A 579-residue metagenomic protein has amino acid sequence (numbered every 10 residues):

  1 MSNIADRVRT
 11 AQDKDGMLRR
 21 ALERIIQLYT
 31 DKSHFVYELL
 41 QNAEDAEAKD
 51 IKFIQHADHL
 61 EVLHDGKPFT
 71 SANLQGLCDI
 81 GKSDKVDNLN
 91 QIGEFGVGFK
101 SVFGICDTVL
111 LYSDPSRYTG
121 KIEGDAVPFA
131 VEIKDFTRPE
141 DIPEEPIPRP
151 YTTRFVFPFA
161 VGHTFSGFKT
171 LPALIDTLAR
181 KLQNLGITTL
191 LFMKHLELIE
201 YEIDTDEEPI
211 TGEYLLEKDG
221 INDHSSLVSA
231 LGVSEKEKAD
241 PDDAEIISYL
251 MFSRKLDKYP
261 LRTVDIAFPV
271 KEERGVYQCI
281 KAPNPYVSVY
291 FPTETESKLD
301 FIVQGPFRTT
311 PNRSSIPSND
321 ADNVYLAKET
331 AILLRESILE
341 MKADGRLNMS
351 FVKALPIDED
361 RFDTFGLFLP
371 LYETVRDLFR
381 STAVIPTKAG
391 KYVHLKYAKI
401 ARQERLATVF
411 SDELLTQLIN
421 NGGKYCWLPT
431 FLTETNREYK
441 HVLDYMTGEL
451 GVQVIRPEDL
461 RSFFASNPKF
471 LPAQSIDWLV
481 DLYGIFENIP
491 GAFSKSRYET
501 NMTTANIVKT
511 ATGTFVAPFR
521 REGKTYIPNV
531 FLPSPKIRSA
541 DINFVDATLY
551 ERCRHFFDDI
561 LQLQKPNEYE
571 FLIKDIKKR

Functional and structural regions predicted by a protein language model:
M1, C106-R579: GHKL/Bergerat-fold ATPase module
M1-H163: GHKL (Bergerat-fold) ATPase N-terminal catalytic module, capturing the glycine-rich phosphate-binding loop and acidic
